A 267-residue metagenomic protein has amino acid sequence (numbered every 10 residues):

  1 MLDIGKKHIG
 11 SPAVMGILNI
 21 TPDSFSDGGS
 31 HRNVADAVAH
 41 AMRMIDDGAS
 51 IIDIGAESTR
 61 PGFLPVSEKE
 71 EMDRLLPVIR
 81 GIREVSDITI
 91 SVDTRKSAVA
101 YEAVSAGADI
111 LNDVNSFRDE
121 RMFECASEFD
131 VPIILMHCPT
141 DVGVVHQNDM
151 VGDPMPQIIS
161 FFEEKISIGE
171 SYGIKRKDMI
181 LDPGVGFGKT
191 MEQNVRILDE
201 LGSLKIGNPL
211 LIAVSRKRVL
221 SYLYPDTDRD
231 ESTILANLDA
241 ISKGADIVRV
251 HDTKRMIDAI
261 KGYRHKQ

Functional and structural regions predicted by a protein language model:
D3-G5, I9, S26-H40, T59-G81 (+4 more regions): Active-site-adjacent loop and "lid" segments of alpha/beta metabolic enzymes
A13-I17, S50-D53, T89-S91, D109-I110 (+4 more regions): Structural preference for beta-strand elements that scaffold enzyme active sites
N19-D23: Short polar catalytic/cofactor-binding loops
M42-A49, E163-D178: Phosphate/pyrophosphate-binding loops at sites that engage ATP/ADP/AMP, CoA/4′-phosphopantetheine, polyphosphate
I54-G62, D182-G184: Active-site-proximal loop/short-helix segments that contain or immediately flank catalytic acid/base residue(s)
R83-I88, G107, S171-K175: Short helix-capping segments at alpha-helix termini
